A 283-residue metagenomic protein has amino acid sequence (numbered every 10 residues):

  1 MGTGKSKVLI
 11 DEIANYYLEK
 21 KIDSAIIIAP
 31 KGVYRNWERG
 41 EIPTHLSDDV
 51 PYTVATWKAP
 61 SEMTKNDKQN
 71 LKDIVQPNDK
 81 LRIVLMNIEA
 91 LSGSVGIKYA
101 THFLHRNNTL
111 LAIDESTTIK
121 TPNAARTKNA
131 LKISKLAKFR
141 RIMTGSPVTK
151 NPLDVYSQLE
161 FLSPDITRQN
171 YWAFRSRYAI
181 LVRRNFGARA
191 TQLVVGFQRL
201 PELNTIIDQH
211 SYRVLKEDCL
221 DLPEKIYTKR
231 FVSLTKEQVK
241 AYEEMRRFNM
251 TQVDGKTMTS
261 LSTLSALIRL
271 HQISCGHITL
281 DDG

Functional and structural regions predicted by a protein language model:
M1-E12: Walker A/P-loop
M1-G2, A137-P152, E160: Conserved helicase ATPase motor motifs in RecA-like P-loop NTPase domains
V8, K21-T44, T149-D154: Conserved Walker A/P-loop ATP-binding site and its immediately adjacent core in helicase/helicase-like ATPase domains
V33-E62, L162-D165: Conserved helix-turn-beta segment of the N-terminal RecA-like "Helicase ATP-binding" lobe in SF1/SF2 helicases
V54-D67, I88-G93, T118-N123: Conserved helicase motor
T64-V84: Conserved motor-coupling elements within RecA-like helicase/translocase cores
K72, L85-A90, K98-H105, A124-K138 (+1 more regions): Inter-lobe coupling linker of SF2 helicases/translocases
D114-E115: Walker B catalytic acidic pair
